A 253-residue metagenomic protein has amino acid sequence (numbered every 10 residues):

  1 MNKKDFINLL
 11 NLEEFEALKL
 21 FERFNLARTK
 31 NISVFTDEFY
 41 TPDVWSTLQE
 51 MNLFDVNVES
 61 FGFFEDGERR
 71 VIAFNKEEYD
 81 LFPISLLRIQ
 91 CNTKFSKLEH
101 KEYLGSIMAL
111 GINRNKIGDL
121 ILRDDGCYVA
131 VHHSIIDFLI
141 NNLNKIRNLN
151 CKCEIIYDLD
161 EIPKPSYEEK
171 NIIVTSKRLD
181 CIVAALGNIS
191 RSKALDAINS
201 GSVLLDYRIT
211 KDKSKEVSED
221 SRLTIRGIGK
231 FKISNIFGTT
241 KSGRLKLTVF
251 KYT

Functional and structural regions predicted by a protein language model:
M1-C181, L186, I209, G229-T253: Ferredoxin-like alpha/beta domains used as RNA- or RNAP-binding modules
I173-E219: A basic, amphipathic helix-loop patch mediating RNA/tRNA/ribosome contacts
